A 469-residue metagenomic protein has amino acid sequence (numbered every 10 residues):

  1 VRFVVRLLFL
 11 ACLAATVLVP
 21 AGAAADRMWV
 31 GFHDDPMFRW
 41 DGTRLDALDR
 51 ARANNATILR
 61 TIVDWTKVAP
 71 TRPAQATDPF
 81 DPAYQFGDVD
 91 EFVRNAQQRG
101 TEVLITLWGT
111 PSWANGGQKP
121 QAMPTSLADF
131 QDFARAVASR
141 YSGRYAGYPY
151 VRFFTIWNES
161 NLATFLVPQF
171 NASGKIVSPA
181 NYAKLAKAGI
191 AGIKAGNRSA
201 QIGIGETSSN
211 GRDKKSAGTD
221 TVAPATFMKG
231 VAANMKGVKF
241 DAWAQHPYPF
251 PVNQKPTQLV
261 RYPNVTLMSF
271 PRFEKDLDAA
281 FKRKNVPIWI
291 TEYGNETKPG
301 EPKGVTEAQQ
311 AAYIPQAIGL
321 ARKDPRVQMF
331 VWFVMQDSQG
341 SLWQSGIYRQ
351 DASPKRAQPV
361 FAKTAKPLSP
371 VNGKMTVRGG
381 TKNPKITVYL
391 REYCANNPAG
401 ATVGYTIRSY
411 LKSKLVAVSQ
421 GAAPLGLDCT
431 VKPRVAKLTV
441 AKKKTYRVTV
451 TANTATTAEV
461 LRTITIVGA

Functional and structural regions predicted by a protein language model:
A15-A23: C-terminal segment of classical bacterial N-terminal signal peptides
A24-T57, I62: Boundary/entry segment of secreted carbohydrate-active catalytic domains
D41-R44, Q131-R152, S173-A308: Noncatalytic carbohydrate-binding groove/subsite architecture in carbohydrate-active enzymes
N54-A217, F250, K298: Substrate-binding cleft and catalytic face of glycoside hydrolase catalytic domains, especially the flexible beta-alpha
G143-R144, S160, F165, K298-Q316 (+1 more regions): Aromatic-rich peripheral "rim/lid" segments of glycoside hydrolase catalytic domains that contact and position glycan
L415-C429: Solvent-exposed serine/threonine-rich low-complexity stretches and specific carbohydrate-binding patches
T451-A455: Beta-strand-rich extracellular modules
E459-I466: Edge beta-strands of extracellular beta-sandwich domains
